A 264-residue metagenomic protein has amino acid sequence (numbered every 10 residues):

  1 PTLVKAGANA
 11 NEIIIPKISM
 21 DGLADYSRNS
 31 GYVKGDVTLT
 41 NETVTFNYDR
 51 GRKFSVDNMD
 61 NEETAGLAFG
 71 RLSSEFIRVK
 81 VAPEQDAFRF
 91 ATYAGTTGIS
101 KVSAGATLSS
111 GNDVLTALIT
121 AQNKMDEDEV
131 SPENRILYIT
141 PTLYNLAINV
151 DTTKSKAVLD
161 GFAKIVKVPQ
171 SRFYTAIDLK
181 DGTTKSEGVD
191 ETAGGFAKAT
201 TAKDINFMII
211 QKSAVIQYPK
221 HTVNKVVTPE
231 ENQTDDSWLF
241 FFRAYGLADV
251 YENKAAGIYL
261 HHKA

Functional and structural regions predicted by a protein language model:
P1-K5, S30-Y32: Short secondary-structure capping/turn segments at boundaries of alpha-helices and beta-strands
P1-L3, F90-Y93, N134-Y138: Short coil/turn segments at secondary-structure boundaries
L3-V4, M125-D128, T228-P229: A generic local secondary-structure boundary/capping motif
A6-G22, E42-N47, K53, T64 (+3 more regions): Sequence/fold signature of self-assembling virion shell proteins
N11-I14, M20, V33, T40-A65 (+2 more regions): Structured, hydrophobic secondary-structure cores that serve as assembly/anchoring elements
D25-S30, N253: Short, glycine/acidic-enriched capping/hinge loops at junctions between secondary-structure elements
R28-V37, S73-K80: Short, mixed-charge, low-aromatic patches
N61-V130, L260-A264: Alpha-helical scaffold segments that mediate packing/assembly in large oligomeric complexes
